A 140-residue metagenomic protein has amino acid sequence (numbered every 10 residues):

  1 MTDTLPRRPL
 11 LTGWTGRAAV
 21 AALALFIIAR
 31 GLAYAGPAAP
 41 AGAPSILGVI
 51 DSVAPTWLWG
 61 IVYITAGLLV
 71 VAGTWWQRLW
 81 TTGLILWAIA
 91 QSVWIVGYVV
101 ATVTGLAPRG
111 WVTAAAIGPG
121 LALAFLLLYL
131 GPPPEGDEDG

Functional and structural regions predicted by a protein language model:
M1-I27: Cytosolic juxtamembrane helix and N-cap/initiation of the first transmembrane helix
R17-W57: Hydrophobic transmembrane helix segments
A19-V20, L79-W87: Membrane-interfacial loop-to-transmembrane alpha-helix junctions, especially the N-terminal start
A54-Y63, G110-G120: Alpha-helical transmembrane segments of polytopic membrane proteins
Y63-V70, S92-Y98, G120-L121: Hydrophobic, membrane-inserted alpha-helices
G67-T82: Juxtamembrane helix-break-helix junctions at the cytosolic face of small multi-pass alpha-helical membrane proteins
R78, I85, S92-A114: Membrane-helix boundary connector in multi-pass membrane proteins
P119-G140: Membrane-water interface at the C-terminal end of transmembrane alpha helices
